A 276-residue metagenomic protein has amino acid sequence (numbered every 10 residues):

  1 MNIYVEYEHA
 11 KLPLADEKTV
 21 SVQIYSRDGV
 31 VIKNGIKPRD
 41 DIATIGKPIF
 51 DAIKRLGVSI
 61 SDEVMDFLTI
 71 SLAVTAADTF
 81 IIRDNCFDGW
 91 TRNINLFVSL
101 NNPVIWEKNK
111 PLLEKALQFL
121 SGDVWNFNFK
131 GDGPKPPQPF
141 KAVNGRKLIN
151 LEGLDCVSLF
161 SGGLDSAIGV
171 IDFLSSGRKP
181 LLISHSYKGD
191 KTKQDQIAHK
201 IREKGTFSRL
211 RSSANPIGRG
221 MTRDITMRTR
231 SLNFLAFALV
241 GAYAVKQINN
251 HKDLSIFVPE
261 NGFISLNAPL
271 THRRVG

Functional and structural regions predicted by a protein language model:
M1-C156, I171-N215, D224: RNA-binding accessory domains that recognize and position tRNA/RNA substrates
R55-I60, H185-G276: ATP-dependent adenylate-handling ligase core
F160-S161: Catalytic nucleophile serine of serine hydrolases, specifically the conserved "nucleophile elbow" pentapeptide
D165-S166: Hydrophobic/small residue at the entry helix of a nucleotide-binding pocket
